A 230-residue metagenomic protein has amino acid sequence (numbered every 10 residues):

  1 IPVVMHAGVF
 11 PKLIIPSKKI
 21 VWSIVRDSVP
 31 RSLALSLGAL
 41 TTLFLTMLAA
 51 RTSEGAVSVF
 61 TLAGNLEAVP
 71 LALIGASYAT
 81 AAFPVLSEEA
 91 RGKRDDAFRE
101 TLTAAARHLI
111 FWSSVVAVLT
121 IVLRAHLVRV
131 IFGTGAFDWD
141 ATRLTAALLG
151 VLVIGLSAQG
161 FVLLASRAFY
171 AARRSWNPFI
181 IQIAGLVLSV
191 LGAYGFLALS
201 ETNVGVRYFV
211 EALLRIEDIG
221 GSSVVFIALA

Functional and structural regions predicted by a protein language model:
I1-P2, W176, L186-A230: Membrane-interface helix-loop junctions in multi-pass transport and translocation proteins
P2-G38, D96: Interhelical loop/hinge segments that connect adjacent transmembrane helices in multipass membrane
S23-D27, A49-L71, D140-A146: Interfacial/gating helices of multi-pass transporter permease domains
V59-A63, E67, A97-S114, I181-Q182: Junctions where cytoplasmic loops transition into the N-terminal start of transmembrane alpha-helices in multi-pass
A76-K93, A165-S166: Helix-loop junctions and terminal segments of transmembrane helices in multi-pass membrane transport/translocation
T103-F132, A146-G160, S189-G195, L199: Alpha-helical transmembrane segments of multi-pass membrane transport and lipid-handling proteins
I121-G155, G205-V224: Interfacial segments at transmembrane-helix termini and the short loops linking adjacent helices
I154-I181: Membrane-interface junctions at transmembrane-helix termini in multi-pass inner-membrane proteins
